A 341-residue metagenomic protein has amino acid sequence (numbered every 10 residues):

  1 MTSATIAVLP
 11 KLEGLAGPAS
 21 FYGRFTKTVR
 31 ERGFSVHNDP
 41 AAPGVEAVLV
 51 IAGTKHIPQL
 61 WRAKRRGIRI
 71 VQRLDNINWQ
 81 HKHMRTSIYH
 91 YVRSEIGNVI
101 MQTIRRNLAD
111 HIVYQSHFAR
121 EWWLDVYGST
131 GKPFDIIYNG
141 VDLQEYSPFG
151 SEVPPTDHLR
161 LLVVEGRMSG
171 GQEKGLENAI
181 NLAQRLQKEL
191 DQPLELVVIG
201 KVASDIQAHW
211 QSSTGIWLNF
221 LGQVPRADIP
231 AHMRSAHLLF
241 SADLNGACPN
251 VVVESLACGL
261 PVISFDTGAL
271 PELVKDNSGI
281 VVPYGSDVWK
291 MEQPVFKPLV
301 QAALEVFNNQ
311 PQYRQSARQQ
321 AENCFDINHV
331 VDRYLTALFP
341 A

Functional and structural regions predicted by a protein language model:
I104-P133, V141-L143: A short, active-site helix/loop in glycosyltransferases that binds the activated sugar's phosphate group
L124-D125, G140-D157, A208, A231: Acidic anion/phosphate-binding donor-loop and adjacent secondary structure in glycosyltransferase catalytic cores
S151, P294, P298, F307-L338: A charged, aromatic-enriched C-terminal amphipathic alpha-helix characteristic of glycosyltransferases across folds
E152-Q184: Conserved donor-binding/catalytic core segment of Leloir-type glycosyltransferases
G166-R167, I180, P193-A208: Glycosyltransferase donor-sugar binding loop
Q207-P230: Nucleotide-activated donor-binding/catalytic signature segment of Leloir-type glycosyltransferases, i.e., the conserved
L244: Aromatic "clamp/platform" in nucleotide-sugar-dependent glycosyltransferases that forms part of the donor/acceptor
P271-E305: Change "using UDP/GDP/dTDP sugars" to "using nucleotide sugars
